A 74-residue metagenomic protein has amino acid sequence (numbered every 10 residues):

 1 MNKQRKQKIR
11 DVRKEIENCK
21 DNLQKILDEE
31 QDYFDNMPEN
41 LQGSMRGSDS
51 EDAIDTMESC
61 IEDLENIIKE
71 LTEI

Functional and structural regions predicted by a protein language model:
N2-I74: Long, low-complexity or tandemly repetitive, helically biased scaffold regions used for multimeric assembly/adhesion
